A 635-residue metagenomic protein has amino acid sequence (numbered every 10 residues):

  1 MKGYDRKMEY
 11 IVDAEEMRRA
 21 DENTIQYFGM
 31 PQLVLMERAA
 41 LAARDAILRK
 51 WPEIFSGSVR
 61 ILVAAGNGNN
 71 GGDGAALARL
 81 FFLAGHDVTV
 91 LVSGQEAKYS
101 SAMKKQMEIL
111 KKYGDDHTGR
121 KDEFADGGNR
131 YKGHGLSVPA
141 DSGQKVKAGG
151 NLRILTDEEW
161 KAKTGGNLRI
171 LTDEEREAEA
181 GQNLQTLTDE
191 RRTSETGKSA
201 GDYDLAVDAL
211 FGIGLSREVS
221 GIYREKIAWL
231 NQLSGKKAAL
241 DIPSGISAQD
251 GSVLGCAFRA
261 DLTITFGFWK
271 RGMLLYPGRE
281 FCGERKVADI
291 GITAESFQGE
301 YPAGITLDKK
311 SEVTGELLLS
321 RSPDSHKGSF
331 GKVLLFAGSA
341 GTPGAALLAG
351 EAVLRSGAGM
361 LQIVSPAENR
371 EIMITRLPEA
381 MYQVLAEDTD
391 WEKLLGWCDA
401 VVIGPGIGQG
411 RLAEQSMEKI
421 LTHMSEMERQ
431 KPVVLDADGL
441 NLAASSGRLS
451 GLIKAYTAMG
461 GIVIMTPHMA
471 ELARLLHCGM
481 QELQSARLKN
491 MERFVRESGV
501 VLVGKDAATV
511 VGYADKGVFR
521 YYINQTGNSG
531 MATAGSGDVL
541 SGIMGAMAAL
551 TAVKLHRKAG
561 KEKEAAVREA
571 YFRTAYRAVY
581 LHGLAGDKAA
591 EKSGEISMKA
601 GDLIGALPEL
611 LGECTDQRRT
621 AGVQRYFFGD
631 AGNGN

Functional and structural regions predicted by a protein language model:
K2-K104, G128, Y203, L262 (+4 more regions): Small-residue (G/A/S/T)-rich helix-start motifs and N-terminal tracts that mark the onset
D45-F124, Y131, S137-P139, L152-D157 (+4 more regions): Nucleotide and nucleotide-moiety/phosphate-recognizing core
M107-Y113, G143-K147, W160-K163, C256-A257 (+3 more regions): Short, conserved catalytic or adaptor-binding loops enriched in Gly and charged residues
D115-S199, H423-Q430, L449-A455, D515-R520 (+1 more regions): Intrinsically disordered, low-complexity terminal tails and inter-domain linkers enriched for S/T/G/P/D/E
L205, L210-Y301: Internal gly/pro-rich beta-alpha loop/helix module that stabilizes soluble enzyme cofactors or their anionic handles
